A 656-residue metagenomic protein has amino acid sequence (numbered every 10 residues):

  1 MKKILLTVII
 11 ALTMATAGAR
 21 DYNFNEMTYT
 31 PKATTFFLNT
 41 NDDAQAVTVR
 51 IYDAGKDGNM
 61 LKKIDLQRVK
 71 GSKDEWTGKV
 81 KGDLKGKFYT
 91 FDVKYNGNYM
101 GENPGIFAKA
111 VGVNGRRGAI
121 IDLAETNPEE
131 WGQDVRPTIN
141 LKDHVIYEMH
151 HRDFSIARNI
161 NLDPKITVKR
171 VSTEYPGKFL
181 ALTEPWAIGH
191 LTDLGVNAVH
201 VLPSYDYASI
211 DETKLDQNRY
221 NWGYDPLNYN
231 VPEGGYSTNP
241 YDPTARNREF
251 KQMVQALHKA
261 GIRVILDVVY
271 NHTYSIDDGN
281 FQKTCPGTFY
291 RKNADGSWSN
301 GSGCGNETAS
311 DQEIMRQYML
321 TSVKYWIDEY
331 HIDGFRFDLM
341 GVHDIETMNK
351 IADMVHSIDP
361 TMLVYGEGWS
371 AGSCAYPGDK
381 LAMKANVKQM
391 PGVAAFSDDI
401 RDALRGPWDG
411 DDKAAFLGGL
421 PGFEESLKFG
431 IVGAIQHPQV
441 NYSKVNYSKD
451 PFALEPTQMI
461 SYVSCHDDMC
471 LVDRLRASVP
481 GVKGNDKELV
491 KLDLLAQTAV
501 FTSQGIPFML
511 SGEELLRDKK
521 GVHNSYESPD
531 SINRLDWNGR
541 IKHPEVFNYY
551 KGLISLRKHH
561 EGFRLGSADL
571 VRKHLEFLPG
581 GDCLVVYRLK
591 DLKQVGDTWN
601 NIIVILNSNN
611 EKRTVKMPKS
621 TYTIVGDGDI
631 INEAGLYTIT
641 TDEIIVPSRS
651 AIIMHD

Functional and structural regions predicted by a protein language model:
I9-G18: Hydrophobic h-region of N-terminal signal peptides that target proteins for export in Gram-negative bacteria
R20-A33, K63-D65, K70-E174: The feature marks proteins involved in alpha-glucan
T40, K85-K87, L636-D656: C-terminal beta-strand-rich structural cap/linker in extracellular carbohydrate-active enzymes
T40-Q45, N609-N610, K619-S620: Short proline/glycine-enriched turn/loop motifs at strand-loop junctions of beta-rich domains
F91, M149, V201, Y229 (+8 more regions): Conserved, mostly hydrophobic/aromatic
N114, G118-I121, A352-D353, S357 (+6 more regions): Conserved alpha/beta catalytic core and glycan-binding cleft of carbohydrate-active enzymes
R152-Y330, D344-D359, L363, C374: Substrate-binding/active-site clefts of carbohydrate-active enzymes
S443-K444, S448, G505, M509-V522 (+1 more regions): Glycan-recognition and catalytic regions of carbohydrate-active enzymes
